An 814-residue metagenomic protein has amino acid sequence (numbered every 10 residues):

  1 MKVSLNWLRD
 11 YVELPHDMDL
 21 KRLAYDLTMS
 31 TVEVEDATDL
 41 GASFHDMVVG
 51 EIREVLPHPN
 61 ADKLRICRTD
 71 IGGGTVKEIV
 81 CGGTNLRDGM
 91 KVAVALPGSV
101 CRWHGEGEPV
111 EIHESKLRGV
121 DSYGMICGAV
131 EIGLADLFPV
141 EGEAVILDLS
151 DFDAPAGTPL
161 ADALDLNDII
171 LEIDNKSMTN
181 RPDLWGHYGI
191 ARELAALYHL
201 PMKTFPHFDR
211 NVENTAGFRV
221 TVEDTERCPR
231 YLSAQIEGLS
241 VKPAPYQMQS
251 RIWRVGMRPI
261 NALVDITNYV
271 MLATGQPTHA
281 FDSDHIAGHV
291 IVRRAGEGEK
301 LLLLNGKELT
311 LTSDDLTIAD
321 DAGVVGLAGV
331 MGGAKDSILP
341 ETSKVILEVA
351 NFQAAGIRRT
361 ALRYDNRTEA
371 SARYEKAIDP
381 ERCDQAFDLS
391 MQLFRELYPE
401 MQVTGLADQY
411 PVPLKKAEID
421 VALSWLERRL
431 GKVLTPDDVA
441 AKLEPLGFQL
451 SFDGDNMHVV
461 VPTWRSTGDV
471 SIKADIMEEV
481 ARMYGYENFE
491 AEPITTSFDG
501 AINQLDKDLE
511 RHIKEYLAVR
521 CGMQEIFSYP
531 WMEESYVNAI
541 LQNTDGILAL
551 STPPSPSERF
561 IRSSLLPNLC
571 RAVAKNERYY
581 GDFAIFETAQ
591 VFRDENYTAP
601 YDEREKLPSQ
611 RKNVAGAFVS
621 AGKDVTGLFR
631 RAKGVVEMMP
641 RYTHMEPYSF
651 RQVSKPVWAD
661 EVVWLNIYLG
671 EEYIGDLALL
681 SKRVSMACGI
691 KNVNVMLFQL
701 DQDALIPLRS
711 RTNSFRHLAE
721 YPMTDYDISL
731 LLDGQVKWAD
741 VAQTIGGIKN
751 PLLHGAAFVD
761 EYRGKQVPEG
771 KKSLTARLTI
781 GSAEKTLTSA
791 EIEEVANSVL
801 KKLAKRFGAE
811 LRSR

Functional and structural regions predicted by a protein language model:
M1-F208, I346, R363-D365, E369 (+4 more regions): Phosphate-backbone binding interfaces of nucleic-acid-interacting proteins
K2, R22, P445-F448, F452-G454 (+6 more regions): A carboxyl-terminal module marker
V3-D10, D168-S177, P229-E237, E369-K376 (+8 more regions): Short, hydrophobic beta-strand segments
S4, Y11, L23-Y25, R65 (+2 more regions): Glycine/proline-enriched, intrinsically flexible loops and inter-domain linkers
V48-E78, S250, N261, T267-K335: Conserved mixed alpha/beta core segments that line enzyme active sites in large multi-domain catalysts
R118-G133, E141-V145, D165-I169, L316-K415 (+2 more regions): Mobile "lid/hinge" segments at catalytic clefts and subdomain interfaces of large enzymes
Y198-V222, Y398-L426, V433, I476: Terminal amphipathic helices with adjacent charged low-complexity linkers/tails
I419-F583, T779-A783, E791-R814: Extended, well-folded interaction surfaces typified by the phenylalanyl-tRNA synthetase beta subunit core
